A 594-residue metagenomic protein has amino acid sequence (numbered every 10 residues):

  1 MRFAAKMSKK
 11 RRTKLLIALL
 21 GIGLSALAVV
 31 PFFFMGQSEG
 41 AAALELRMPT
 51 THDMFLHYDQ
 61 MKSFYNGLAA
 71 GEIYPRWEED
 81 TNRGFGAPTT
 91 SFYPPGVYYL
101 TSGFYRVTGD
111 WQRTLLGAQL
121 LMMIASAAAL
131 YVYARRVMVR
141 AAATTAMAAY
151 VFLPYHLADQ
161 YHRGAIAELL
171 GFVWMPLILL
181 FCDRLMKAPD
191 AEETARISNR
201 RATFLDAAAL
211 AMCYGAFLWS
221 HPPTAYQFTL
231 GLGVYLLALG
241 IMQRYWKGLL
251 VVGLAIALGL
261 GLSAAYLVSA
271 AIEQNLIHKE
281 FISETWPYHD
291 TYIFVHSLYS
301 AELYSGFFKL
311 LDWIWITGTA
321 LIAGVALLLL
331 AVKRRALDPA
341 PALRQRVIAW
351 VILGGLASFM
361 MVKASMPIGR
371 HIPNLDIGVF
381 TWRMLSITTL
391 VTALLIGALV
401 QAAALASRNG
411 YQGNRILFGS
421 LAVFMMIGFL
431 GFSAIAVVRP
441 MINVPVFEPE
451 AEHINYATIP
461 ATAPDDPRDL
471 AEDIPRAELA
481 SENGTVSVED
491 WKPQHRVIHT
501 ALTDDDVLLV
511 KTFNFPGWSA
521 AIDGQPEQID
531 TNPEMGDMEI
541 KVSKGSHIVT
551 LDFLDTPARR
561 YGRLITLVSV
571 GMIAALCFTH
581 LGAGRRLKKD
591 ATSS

Functional and structural regions predicted by a protein language model:
R2-I442, H547-I548, D552-F553, R559-S594: Membrane-embedded transmembrane-helix bundle of lipid-linked glycan/lipid transferases
K6-K9, D473-A591: Active-site-proximal, structured, solvent-exposed surfaces of multi-pass membrane proteins that position macromolecular
G21-S25, P31, L68, A128 (+5 more regions): Extracytoplasmic
